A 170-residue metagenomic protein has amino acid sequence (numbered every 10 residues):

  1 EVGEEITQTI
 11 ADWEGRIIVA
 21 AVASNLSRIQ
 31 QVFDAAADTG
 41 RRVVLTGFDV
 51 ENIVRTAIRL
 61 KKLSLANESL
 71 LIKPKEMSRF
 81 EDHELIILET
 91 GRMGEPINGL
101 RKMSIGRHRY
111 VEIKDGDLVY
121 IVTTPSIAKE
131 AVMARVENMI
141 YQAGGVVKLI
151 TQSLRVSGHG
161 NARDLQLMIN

Functional and structural regions predicted by a protein language model:
E1-N170: Acidic/His-rich, metal-assisted hydrolase cores and their charged scaffolds
